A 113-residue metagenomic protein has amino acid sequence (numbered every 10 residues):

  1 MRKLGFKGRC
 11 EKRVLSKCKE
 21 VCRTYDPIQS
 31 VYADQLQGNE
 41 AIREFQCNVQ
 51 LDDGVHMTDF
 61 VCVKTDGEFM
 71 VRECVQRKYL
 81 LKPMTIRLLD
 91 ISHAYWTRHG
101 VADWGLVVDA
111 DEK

Functional and structural regions predicted by a protein language model:
M1-K113: Electrostatic, structured charged patches in enzyme active sites and in nucleic-acid/phosphate-binding
